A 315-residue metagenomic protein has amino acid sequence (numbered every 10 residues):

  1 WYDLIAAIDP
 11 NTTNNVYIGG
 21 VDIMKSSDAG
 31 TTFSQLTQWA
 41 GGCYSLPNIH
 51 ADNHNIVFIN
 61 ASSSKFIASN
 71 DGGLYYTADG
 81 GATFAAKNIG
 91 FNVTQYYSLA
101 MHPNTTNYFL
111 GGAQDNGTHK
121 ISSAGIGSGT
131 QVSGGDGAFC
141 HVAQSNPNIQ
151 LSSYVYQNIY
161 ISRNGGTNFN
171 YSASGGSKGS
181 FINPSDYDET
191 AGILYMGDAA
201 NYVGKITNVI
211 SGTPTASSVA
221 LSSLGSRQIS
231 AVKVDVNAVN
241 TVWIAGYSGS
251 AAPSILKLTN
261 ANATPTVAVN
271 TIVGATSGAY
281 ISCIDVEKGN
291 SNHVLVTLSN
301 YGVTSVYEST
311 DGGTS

Functional and structural regions predicted by a protein language model:
W1-S315: Beta-propeller blade termini and top-face loops
